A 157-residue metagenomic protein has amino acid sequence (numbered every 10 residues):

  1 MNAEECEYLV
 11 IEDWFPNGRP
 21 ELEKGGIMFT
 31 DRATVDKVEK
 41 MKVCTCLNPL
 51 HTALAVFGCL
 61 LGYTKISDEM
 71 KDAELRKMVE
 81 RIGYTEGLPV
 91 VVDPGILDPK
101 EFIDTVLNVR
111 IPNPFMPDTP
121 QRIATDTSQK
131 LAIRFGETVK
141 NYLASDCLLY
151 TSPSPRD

Functional and structural regions predicted by a protein language model:
M1-D36: Primary mode marks residue(s) on the alpha4-beta5-alpha5 output face of response regulator receiver
D36-K37, A124, V139-L149: Hydrophobic alpha-helical bundle architecture
E39-V43, K71: C-terminal, charge/polar-rich interaction regions
V43-G58: Conserved phosphate/anionic-ligand binding catalytic regions in large, soluble enzymes, centered on
A55, C59-Y63, P89, D93 (+2 more regions): Short, well-ordered loop/turn and helix-capping segments at boundaries between secondary-structure elements and domains
C59-T85: Catalytic phosphate/nucleotide-handling subdomain of diverse soluble enzymes
L75, V79-A132: Long, amphipathic alpha-helical stalk/connector segments used for oligomerization, subunit docking, or mechanical
Y150-D157: Conserved small/polar residues in nucleotide/adenosyl-binding loops
